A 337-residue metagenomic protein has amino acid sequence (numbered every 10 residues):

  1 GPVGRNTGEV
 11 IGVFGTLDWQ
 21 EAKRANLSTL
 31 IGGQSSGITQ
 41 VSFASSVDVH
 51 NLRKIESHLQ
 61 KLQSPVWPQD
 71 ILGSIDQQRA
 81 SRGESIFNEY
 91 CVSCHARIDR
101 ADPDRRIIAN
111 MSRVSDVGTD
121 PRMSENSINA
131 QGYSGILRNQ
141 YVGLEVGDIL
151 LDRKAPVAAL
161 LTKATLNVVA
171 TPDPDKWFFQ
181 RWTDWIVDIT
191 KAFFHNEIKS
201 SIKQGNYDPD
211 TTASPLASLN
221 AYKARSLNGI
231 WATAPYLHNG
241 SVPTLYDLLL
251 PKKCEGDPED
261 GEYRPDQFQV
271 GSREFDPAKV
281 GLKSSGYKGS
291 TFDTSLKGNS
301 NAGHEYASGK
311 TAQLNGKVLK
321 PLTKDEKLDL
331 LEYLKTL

Functional and structural regions predicted by a protein language model:
G1-L337: Periplasmic c-type cytochrome electron-transfer domains
